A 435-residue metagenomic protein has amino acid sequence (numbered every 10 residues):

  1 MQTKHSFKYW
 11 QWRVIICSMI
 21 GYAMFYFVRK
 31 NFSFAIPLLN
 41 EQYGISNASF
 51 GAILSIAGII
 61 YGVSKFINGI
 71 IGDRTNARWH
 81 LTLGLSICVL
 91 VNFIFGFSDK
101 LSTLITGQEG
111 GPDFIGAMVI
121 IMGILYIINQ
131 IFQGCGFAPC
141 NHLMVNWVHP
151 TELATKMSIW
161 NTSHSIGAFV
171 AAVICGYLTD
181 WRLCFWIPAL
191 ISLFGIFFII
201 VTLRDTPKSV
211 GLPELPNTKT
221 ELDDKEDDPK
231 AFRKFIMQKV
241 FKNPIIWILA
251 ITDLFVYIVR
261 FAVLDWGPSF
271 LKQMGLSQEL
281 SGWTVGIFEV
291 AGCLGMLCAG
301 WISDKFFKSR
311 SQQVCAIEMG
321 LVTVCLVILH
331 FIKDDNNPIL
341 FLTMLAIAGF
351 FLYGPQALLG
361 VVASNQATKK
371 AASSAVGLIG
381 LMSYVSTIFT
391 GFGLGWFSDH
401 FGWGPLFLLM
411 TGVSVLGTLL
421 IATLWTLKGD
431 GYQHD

Functional and structural regions predicted by a protein language model:
Q2-K8, V210-I248: Juxtamembrane intracellular "pre-TM" segments in multi-pass secondary transporters
K30, G58-F66, A168-F169, E289-L297 (+1 more regions): Residue-level signature of mid-helix packing/kink "hotspots" within the transmembrane helices of 12-pass Major
F32-I36, N243-L297, Q356, T390-G391: Extracytoplasmic gate region of multi-pass secondary transporters
R74-L85, K305-M319: Cytoplasmic membrane-interface "Motif A"-like loop-to-helix N-cap segments of 12-TM Major Facilitator Superfamily
S86-I115, G320-D334: C-terminal ends and interior cores of transmembrane alpha-helices in multi-pass membrane transporters/permeases
L125-H164: Cytoplasmic helix-loop-helix junction between adjacent transmembrane helices in 12-TM secondary transporters
W160-P207: Helix-loop-helix hairpin linking two adjacent transmembrane segments in secondary transporters
S309-L359: C-terminal transmembrane helical hairpin of 12-TM major facilitator-type secondary transporters
